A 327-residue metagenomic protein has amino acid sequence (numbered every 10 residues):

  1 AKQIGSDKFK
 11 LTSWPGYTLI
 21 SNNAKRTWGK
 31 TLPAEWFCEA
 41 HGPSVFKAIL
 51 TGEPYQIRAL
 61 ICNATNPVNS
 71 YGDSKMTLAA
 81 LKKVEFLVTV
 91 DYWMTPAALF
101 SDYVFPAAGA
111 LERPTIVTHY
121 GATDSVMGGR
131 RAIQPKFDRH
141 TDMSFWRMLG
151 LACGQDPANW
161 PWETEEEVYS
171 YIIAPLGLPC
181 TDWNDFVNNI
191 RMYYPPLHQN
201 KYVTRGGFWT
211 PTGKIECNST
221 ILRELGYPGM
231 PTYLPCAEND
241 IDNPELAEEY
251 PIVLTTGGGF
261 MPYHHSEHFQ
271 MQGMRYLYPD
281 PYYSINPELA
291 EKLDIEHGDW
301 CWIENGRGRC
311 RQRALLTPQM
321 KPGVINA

Functional and structural regions predicted by a protein language model:
Q3-K10, W14-K136, Y171-A327: A cross-kingdom feature strongest in bacterial/archaeal respiratory oxidoreductases
V45-I49, D142, P161-W162: Short, charged beta->alpha transition segments
R131-R147: Alpha-amylase-like alpha-glycosidases and glucanotransferases acting on alpha-linked glucans and related
M143-N159: Non-catalytic, well-ordered alpha-helical segments in soluble enzyme domains
Q155-N159, E165-L178: Charge-patterned, long linear interaction tracts outside catalytic cores
